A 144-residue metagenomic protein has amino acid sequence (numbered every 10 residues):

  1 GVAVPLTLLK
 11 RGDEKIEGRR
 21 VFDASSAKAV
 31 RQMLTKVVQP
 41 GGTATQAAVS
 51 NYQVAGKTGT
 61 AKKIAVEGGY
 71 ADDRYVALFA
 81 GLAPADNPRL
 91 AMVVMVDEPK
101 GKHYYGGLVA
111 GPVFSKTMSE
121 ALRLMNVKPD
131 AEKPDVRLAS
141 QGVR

Functional and structural regions predicted by a protein language model:
G1-N51, G101-Y104, L124-R144: Conserved active-site-proximal loop/helix segments of enzymes involved in bacterial cell-wall and related
L6-T7, A55, G59, A83 (+1 more regions): Generic beta-strand/beta-sheet core signal
F22, D72, K102-V113: Short alpha-helix boundary/capping segments
A27-L34, A77, G111, S115-S119: Extracytoplasmic/secreted envelope proteins and their assembly/folding machinery, especially bacterial periplasmic
V30, K57-G59, A80, M92 (+1 more regions): Residue-level preference for non-acidic, small/hydrophobic
V37, T60-K62, A85-N87, D97-G101: Solvent-exposed loop/turn segments at secondary-structure junctions within structured extracellular/periplasmic domains
S50-A83: Short, Gly/Ser/Thr-enriched beta-strand-loop segments that form substrate-interacting elements of hydrolase/peptidase
F79-A80, P88-Y104: Short, well-ordered beta-strand elements
